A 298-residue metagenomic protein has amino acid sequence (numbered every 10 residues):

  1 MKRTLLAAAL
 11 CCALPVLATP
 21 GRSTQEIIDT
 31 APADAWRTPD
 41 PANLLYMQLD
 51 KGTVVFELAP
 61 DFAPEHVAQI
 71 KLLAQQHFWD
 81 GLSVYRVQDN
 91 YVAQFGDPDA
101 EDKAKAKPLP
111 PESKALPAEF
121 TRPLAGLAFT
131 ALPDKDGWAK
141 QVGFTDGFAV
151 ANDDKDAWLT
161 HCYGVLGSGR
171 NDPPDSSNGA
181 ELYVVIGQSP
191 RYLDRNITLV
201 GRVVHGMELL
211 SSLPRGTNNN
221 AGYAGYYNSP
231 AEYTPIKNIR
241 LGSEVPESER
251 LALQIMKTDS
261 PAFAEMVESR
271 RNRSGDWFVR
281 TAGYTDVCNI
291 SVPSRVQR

Functional and structural regions predicted by a protein language model:
K2-A8: Sec-dependent signal peptide recognition, specifically the positively charged N-region followed immediately by
A9-A18: Hydrophobic h-region of N-terminal signal peptides that target proteins for export in Gram-negative bacteria
A18-R298: Cyclophilin-like peptidyl-prolyl cis-trans isomerases
